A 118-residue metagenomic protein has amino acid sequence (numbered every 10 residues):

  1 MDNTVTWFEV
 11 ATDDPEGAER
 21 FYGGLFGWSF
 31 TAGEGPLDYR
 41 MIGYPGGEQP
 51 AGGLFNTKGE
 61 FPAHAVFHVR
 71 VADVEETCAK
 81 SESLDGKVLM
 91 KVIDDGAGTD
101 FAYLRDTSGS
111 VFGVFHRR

Functional and structural regions predicted by a protein language model:
M1-E19, H64-F67, R117-R118: N-terminal beta-strand motif that seeds the catalytic metal site of vicinal oxygen chelate
N3-T6, V10, T31, C78-A79 (+1 more regions): Vicinal oxygen chelate
V5, Q49-G52, H64-V66, T99: Structural motif
Y22: Catalytic core of tubulin tyrosine ligase-like
W28-A63, V111-H116: Conserved short beta-strand elements that form part of the metal-binding/catalytic scaffold of enzyme active sites
D38-R40, A65, G98-A102: Short beta-strand micro-motifs in enzyme catalytic cores
F61-G86: Mid-chain, well-packed structural core segment of small domains
